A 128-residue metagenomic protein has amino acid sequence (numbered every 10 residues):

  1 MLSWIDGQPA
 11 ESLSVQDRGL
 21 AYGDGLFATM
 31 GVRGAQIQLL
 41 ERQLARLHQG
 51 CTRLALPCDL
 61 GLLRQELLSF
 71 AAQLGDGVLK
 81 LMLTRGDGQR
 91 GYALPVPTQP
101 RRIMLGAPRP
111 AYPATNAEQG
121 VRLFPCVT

Functional and structural regions predicted by a protein language model:
M1-T128: Conserved alpha/beta cores of soluble small-molecule-handling proteins
